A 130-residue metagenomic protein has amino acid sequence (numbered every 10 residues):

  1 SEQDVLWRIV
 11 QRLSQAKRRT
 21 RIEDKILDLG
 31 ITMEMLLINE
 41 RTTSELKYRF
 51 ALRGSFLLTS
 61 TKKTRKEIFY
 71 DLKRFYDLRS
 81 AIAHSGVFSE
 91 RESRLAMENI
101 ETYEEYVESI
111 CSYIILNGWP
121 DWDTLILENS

Functional and structural regions predicted by a protein language model:
S1-S130: Amphipathic, oligomerization/interface secondary-structure segments
